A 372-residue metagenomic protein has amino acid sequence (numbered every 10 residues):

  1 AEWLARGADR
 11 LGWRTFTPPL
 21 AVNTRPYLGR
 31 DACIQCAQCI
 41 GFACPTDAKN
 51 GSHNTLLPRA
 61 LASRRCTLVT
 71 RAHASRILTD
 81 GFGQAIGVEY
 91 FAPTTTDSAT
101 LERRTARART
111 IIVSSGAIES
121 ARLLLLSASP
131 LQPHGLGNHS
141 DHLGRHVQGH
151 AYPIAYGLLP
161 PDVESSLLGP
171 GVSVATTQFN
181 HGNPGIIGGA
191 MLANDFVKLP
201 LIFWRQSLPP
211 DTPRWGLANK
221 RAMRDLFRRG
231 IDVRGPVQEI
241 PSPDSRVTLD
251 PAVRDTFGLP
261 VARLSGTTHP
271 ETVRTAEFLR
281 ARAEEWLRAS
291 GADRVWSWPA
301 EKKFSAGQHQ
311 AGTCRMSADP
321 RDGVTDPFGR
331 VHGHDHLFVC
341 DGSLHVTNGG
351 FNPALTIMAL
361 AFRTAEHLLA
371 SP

Functional and structural regions predicted by a protein language model:
A1, K49, H53, T275-L279 (+2 more regions): Hydrophobic (often cysteine-bearing) scaffold residues that line and stabilize catalytic clefts of nucleotide/cofactor
A1-A74, K303-A306: Conserved redox-cofactor binding core of oxidoreductases
A5, L57, A121-L125, R280 (+3 more regions): Non-transmembrane alpha-helical segments in soluble domains of secreted/periplasmic/extracellular proteins
L11, S140-A262, P270-V273, G307-Q310 (+2 more regions): FAD cofactor-binding and catalytic pocket of flavoenzymes
P18, Q35-C39, S75-L78, G87 (+4 more regions): A glycine-rich dinucleotide-binding beta-alpha-beta segment and adjacent secondary-structure elements that constitute
L56-A62, T96-T105, M316, D322-H332: A short acidic-Thr-Gly-centered motif at the start of a beta-strand
S63, A72, R76-T79, E89-L167 (+3 more regions): Glycine-rich loop(s) and the adjacent beta-strand/alpha-helix scaffold that form part
T347-L368: A conserved FAD-binding loop/helix module that cradles the flavin
